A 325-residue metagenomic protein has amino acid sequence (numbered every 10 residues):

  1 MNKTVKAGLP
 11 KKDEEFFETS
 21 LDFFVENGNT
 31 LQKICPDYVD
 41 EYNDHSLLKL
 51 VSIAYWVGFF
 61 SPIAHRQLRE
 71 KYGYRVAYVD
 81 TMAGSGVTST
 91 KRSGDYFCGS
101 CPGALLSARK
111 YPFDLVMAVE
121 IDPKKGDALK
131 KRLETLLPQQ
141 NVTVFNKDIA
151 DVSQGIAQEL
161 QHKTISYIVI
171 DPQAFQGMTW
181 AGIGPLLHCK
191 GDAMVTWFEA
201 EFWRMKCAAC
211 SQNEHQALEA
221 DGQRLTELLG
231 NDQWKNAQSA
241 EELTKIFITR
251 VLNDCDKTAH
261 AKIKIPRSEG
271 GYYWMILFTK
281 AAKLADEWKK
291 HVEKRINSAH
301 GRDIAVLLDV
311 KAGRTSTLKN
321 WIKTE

Functional and structural regions predicted by a protein language model:
E14-R75: Class I SAM-dependent methyltransferase Rossmann-like catalytic core, especially the SAM/SAH-binding loop
L48-G155: SAM cofactor-binding core of SAM-dependent methyltransferases, primarily the Rossmann-like beta-alpha-beta module
V76-K91, H162-G177, V195-E199, F278: Conserved proline-anchored active-site loop of SAM-dependent methyltransferases that bridges a beta-strand
V152-H162, G184: Short amphipathic alpha-helix with an adjacent loop that forms part of the alpha/beta core around
F175-L186: A short, conserved alpha-helix within the catalytic core of class I
K190-R204: Conserved beta-strand signature within the Rossmann-like core of class I S-adenosyl-L-methionine
M205-W274, T279: A conserved mid-domain beta-alpha-beta active-site/ligand-binding segment of alpha/beta enzyme cores
A282-A312: Flexible, glycine-/basic-rich loop-and-beta segments that form/coincide with the SAM-dependent methyltransferase
